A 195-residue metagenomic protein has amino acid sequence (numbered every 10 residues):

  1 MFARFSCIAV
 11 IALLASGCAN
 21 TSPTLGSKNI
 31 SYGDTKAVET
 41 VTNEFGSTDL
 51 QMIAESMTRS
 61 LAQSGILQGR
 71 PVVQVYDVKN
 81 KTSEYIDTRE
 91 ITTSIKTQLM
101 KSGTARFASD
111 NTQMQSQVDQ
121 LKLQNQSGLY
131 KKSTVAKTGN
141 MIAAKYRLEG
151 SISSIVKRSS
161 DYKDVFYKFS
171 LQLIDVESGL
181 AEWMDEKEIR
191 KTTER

Functional and structural regions predicted by a protein language model:
M1-C7: Bacterial N-terminal signal peptides that target proteins for export
A12-T40, E194-R195: Bacterial Sec signal peptide processing site at the extreme N-terminus
A19-G26, K145-R195: Amphipathic beta-strand/beta-sheet edge segments enriched in Tyr/Trp
S31-F45, P71-K81: Acidic/histidine-rich, surface-exposed loop or edge segments in extracytoplasmic proteins
V38-A54, Q120: Acidic/glycine-enriched edge-of-secondary-structure segments
M52-E55, S60-Y130, S178-M184: N-terminal segment of the mature soluble domain
S56-M57, L61, V73-D77, S127-S159: A short, hydrophobic beta-strand-centered structural micro-motif
I95, K137, F169-Q172: Hydrophobic/aromatic beta-strand elements that line small-molecule binding cavities or substrate pockets in beta-rich
